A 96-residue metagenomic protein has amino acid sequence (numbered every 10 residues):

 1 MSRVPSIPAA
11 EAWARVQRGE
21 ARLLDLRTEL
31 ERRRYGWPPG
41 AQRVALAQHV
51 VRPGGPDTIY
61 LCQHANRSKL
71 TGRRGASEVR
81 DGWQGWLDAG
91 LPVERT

Functional and structural regions predicted by a protein language model:
M1-R22, E29-T96: Rhodanese-like catalytic fold shared by cysteine-dependent sulfurtransferases and DSP/PTP-type phosphatases
